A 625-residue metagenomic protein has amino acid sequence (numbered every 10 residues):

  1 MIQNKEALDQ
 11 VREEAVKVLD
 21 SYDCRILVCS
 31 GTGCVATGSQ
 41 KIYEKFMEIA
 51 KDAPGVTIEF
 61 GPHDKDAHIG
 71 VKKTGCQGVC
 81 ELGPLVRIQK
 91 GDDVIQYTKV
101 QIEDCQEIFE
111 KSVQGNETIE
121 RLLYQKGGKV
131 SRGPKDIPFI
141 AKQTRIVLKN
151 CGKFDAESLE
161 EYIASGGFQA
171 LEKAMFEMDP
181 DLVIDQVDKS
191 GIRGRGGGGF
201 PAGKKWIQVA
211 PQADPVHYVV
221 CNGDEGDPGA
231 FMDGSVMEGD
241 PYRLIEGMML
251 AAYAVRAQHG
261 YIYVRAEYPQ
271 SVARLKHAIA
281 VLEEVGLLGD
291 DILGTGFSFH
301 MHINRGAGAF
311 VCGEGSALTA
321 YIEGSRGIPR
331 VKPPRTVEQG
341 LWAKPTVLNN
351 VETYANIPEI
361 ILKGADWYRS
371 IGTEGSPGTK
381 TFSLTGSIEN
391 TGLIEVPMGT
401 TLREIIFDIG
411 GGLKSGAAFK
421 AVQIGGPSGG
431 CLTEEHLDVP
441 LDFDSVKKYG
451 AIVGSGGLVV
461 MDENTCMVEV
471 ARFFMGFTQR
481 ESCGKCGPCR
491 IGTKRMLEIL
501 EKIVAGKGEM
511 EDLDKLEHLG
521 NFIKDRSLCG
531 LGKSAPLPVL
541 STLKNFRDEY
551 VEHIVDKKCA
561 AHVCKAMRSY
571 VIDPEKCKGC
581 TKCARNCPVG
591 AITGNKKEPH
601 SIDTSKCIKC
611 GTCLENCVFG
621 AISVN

Functional and structural regions predicted by a protein language model:
I2-C24, Q40-V71, L82, V86-Y124 (+10 more regions): Ferredoxin-type iron-sulfur electron-transfer modules in oxidoreductases and energy-metabolism complexes
S30-G38, E81, G167, V187-V209 (+4 more regions): Conserved phosphate/anionic-ligand binding catalytic regions in large, soluble enzymes, centered on
P84-I88, P488-K494, K582-S601, T612-N625: Iron-sulfur cluster-binding cysteine motifs and their immediate structural context in ferredoxin-like electron-transfer
L123-V187, A343, N349-G364: Flexible inter-domain linker/hinge segments
K142-Q143, V272-M398, G410: Hydrophobic alpha-helical positions that pack around
K153-Q169, C221-D233, T336-L341, S383-I388 (+1 more regions): Gly-rich Lys/Arg/Thr-decorated short loops/hinges at beta-loop-alpha junctions or inter-strand turns that position
G247-M249, G399-K414: Short amphipathic, charge-patterned alpha-helical segments
S376-N390, V396-M398, L402, V563-I608 (+1 more regions): C-terminal accessory/binding modules appended to enzymatic or scaffolding proteins
